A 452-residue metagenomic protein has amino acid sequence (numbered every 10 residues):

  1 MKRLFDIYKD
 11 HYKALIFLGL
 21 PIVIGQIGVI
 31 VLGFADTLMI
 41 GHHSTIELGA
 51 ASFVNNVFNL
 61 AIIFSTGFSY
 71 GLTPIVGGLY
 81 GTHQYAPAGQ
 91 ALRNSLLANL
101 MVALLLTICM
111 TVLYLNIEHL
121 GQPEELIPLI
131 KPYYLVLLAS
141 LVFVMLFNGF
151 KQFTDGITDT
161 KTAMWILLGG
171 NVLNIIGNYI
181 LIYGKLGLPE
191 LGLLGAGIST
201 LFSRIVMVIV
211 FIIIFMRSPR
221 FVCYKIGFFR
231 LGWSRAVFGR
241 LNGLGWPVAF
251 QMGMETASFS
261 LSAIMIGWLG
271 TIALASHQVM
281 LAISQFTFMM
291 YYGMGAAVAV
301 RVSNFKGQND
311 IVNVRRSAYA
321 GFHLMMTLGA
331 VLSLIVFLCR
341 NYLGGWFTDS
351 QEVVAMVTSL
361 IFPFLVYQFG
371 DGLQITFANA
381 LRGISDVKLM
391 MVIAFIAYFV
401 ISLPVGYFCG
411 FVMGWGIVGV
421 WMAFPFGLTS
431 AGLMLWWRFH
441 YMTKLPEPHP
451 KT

Functional and structural regions predicted by a protein language model:
M1-G19, V76-V142, L188-G245, V302-Y367 (+1 more regions): Short alpha-helical transmembrane segments in multi-pass integral membrane proteins
I7-L38, H42-H43, N59-G71, I75 (+5 more regions): N-terminal transmembrane alpha-helices
F17-D36, V136, F147, G170 (+5 more regions): Transmembrane helical elements of multi-pass membrane transporters/channels
L20, I24, V54-V57, L97 (+16 more regions): Hydrophobic residues within alpha-helical transmembrane segments of multi-pass solute transporters/permease subunits
I27, V31-G49, I117-E124, I180-L193 (+4 more regions): Helix-terminus/linker motif at the lipid-water interface of multi-pass membrane proteins
T45-N56, I130, Y134, G197 (+3 more regions): Small-residue hotspots at the loop-to-helix junctions and early N-terminal turns of transmembrane alpha-helices
L48-V112, V144-T158, T162-A163, A263 (+3 more regions): Small-residue-rich hydrophobic transmembrane alpha-helices
S69, L137-D155, A163-N171, A196-F211 (+6 more regions): Short runs within selected transmembrane alpha-helices of multi-pass transporters and secretion channels
